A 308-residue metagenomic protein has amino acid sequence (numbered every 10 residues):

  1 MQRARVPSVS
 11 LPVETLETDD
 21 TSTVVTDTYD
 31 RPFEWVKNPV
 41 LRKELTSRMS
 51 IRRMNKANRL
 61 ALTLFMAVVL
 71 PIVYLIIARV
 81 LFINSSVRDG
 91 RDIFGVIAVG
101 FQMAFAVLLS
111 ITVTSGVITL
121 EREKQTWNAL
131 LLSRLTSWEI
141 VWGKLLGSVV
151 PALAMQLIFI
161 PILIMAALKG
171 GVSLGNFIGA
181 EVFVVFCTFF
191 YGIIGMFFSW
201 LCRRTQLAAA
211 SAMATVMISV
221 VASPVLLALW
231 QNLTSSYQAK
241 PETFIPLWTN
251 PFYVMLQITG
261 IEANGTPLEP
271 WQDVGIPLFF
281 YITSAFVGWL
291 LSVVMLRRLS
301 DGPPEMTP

Functional and structural regions predicted by a protein language model:
M1-L109, G116, I164-P308: Transmembrane alpha-helical segments and their membrane-interface loop/helix boundaries that make up the transmembrane
S86-R91, S110-L131, K144-L146: Transmembrane helix boundary and interhelical loop/hinge segments in multi-pass membrane proteins
F105-A106, S110, T136-A166, T188-F189: Selective transmembrane-helix segments that form parts of the transport pathway or gating/packing helices in multipass
L132-E139, R203-R204: Juxtamembrane helix-boundary/capping and inter-helix hinge elements in multi-pass membrane proteins
